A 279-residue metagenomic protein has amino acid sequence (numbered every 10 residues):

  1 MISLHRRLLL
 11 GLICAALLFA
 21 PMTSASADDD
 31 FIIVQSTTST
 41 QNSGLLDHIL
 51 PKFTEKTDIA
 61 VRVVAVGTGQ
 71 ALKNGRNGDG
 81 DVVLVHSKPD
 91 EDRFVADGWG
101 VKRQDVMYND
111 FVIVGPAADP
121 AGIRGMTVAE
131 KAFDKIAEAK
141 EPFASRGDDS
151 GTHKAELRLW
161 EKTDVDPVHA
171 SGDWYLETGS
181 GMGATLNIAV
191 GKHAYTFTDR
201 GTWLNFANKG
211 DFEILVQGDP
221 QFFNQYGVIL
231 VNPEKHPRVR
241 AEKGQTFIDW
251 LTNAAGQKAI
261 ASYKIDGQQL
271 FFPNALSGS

Functional and structural regions predicted by a protein language model:
I2-L12: Bacterial N-terminal signal peptides that target proteins for export
L10-P21: Bacterial N-terminal signal peptides
M22-S26: Signal peptide processing junction and immediate N-terminal pro/mature segment of secreted/exported proteins
A27-A60, V64, G69, K73-D79 (+4 more regions): Exported/periplasmic ABC-transporter solute-binding proteins
G78, N109-D110: Short, conserved active-site loops that position catalytic residues or coordinate cofactors/metal ions across diverse
V82-Y108: Acidic, polar ligand-binding/catalytic clefts
I113: Serine endopeptidase catalytic core focused on the charge-relay Asp
